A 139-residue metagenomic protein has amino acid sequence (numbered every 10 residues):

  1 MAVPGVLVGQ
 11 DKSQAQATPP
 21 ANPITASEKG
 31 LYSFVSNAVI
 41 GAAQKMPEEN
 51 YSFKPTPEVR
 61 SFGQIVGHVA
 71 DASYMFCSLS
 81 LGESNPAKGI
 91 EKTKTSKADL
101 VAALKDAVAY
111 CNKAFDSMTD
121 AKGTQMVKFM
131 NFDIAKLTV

Functional and structural regions predicted by a protein language model:
M1-V6: Bacterial N-terminal signal peptides
L7-V139: Aromatic-glycine hotspot motif
